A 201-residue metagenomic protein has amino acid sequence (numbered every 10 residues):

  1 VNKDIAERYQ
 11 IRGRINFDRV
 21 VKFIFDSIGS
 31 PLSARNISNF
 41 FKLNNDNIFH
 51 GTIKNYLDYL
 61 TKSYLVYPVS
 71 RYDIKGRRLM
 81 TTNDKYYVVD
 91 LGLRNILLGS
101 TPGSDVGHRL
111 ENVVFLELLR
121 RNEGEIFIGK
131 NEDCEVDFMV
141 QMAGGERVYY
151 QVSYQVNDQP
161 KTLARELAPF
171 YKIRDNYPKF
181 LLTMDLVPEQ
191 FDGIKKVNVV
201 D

Functional and structural regions predicted by a protein language model:
V1-E146: Accessory nucleic acid-recognition modules appended to NTPase machines
I96, Q159-P160, P188-D192: Switch/connector loops and helix/strand junctions flanking conserved nucleotide-binding motifs in nucleotide-processing
N131, V152-S153, T162: Basic, glycine-rich polyanion-binding accessory segments appended to enzymes
Q141, G145-D158: Active-site ExK catalytic segment of metal-dependent nucleases
K161-N176: Short, charged, amphipathic alpha-helix that recurs within catalytic cores of restriction-modification and other
N176-M184: Short, hydrophobic beta-strand segments that form beta-sheet elements in well-ordered domains
D185-D201: Domain-level recognition of nuclease-like catalytic cores that cleave nucleotide substrates
